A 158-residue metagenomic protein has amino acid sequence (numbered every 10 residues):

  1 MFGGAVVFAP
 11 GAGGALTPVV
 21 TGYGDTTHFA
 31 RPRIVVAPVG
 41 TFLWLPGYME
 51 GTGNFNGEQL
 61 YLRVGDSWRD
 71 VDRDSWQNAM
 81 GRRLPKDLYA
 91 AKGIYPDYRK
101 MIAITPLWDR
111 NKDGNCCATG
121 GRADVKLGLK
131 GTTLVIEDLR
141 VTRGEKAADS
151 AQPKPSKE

Functional and structural regions predicted by a protein language model:
M1-A30, R140-T142, A147-E158: Terminal domain-start segments
G4-Y23, Q59-Q77, K126-V135: Surface-exposed loop/turn elements that mediate protein-protein interactions on large endomembrane-trafficking
H28-V35, P46-E50, N54-L62, S67-L127 (+1 more regions): Short aromatic loop motif centered on NTY/YTY
G40, Y98-I102, T133: A generic structural signal for beta-strand entry/edge sites
G40-P46: Gram-negative (and chloroplast) outer-membrane scaffold detector with strong preference for beta-barrel transmembrane
